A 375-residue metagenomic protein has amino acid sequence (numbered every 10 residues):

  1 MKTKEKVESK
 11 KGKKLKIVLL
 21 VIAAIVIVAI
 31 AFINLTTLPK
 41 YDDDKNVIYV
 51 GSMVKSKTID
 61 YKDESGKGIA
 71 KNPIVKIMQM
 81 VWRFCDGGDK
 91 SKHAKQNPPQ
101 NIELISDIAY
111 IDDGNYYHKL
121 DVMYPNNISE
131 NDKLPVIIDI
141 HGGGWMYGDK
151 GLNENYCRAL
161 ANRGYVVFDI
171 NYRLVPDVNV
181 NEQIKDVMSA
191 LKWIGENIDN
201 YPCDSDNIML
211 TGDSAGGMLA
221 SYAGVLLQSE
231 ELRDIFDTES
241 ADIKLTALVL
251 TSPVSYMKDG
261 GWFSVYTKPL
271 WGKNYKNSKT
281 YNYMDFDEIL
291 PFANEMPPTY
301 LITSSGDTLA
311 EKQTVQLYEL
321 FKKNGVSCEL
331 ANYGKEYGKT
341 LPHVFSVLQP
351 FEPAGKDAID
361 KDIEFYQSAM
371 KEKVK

Functional and structural regions predicted by a protein language model:
E5-I27: N-terminal Sec-pathway targeting helices
L19, A23-K375: Alpha/beta-hydrolase superfamily serine-hydrolase fold, recognizing
